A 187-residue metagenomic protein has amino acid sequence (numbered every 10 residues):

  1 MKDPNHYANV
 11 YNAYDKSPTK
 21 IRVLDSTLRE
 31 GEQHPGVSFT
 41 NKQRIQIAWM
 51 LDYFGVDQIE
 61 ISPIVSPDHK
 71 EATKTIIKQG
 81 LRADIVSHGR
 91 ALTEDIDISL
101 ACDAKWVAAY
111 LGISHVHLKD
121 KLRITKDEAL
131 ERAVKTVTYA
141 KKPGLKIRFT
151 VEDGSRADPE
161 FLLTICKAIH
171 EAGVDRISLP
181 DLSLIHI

Functional and structural regions predicted by a protein language model:
M1-T93: N-terminal capping/small domains of soluble enzymes
G31, L51, V107, F149 (+1 more regions): Conserved, mostly hydrophobic/aromatic
G31, P35, L130-V137, L179: Non-catalytic helical/linker scaffolds that mediate oligomerization, partner binding, and domain coupling around large
D57, K105, D175: Short acidic/polar active-site loop segments enriched in Thr and Asp
T73-G80, D158-V174: Short, electropositive alpha-helical surface patch
A83-R148, D153-L162: Active-site beta->alpha loop and helix N-cap motifs at the rims of alpha/beta catalytic domains
H186-I187: Conserved small/polar residues in nucleotide/adenosyl-binding loops
